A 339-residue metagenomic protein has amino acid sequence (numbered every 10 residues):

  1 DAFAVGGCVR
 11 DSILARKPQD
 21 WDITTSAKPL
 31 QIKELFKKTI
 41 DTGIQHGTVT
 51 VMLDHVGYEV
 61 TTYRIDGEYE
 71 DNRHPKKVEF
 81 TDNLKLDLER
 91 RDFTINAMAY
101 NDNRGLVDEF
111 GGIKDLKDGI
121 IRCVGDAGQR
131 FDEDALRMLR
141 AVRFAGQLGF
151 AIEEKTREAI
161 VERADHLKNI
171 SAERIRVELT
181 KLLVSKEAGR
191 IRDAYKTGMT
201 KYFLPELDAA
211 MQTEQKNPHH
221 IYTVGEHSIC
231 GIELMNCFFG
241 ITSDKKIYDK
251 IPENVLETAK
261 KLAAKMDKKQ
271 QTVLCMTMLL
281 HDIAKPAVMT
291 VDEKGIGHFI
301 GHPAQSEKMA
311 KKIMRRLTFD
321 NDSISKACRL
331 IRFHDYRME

Functional and structural regions predicted by a protein language model:
D1-E339: Catalytic cores of the polymerase beta-like nucleotidyltransferase superfamily and closely associated nucleotide
